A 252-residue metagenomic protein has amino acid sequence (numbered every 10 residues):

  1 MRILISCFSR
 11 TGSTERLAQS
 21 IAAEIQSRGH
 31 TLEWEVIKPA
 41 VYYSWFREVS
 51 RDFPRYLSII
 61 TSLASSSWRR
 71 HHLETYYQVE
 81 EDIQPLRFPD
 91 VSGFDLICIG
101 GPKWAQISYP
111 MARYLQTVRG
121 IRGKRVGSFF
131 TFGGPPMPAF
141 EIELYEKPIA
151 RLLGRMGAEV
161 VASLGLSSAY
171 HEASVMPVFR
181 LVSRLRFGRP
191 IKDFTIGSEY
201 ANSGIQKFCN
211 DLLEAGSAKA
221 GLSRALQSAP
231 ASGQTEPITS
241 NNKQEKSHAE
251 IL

Functional and structural regions predicted by a protein language model:
M1-G101, A105-T117, S203-L252: N-terminal beta1-alpha1-beta2 submodule of the flavodoxin-like/Rossmannoid cofactor-binding fold
I3, L32, V126, V160-V161: Hydrophobic anchor at the start of a short beta-strand that flanks the dinucleotide cofactor-binding loop
T11, K103-Q106, G133-P136, S167-H171: Solvent-exposed loop/turn segments at secondary-structure junctions within structured extracellular/periplasmic domains
A40-W45, S167-S174: A short acidic, often aromatic-flanked loop/helix-cap motif at beta-alpha or helix-coil junctions that lines enzyme
Q116-K124: Short, conserved loop/helix-junction motifs that constitute active-site signature segments in enzyme catalytic cores
G127, F132-S168: Short, glycine-/small-residue-rich phosphate/pyrophosphate-handling segment
A173-Y200: Catalytic His-Asp segment of secreted/periplasmic serine-dependent ester chemistry enzymes
